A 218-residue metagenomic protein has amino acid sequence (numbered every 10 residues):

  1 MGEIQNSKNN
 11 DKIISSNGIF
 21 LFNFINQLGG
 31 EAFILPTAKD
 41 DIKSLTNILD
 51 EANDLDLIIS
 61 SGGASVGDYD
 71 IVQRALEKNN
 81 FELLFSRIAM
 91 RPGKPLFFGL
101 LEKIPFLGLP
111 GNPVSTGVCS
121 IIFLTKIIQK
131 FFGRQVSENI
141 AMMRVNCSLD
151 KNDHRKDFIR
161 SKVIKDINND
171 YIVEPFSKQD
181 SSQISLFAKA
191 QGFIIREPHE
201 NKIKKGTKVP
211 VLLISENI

Functional and structural regions predicted by a protein language model:
M1-S60: Phosphate-binding glycine-rich loops and their immediate beta-loop-alpha structural context
I4-N6, Y69-I71, V118, G206: Short glycine-/acidic-enriched loop or helix-start segments at secondary-structure transitions that form or flank
S7-N10, I48, V72-L76, I122-F123: Short, glycine/charged-enriched secondary-structure capping and boundary segments
N10-G18, I42-L45, S65, Y69 (+6 more regions): Generic structural signal for well-ordered, non-membrane alpha-helical segments in soluble metabolic enzymes
T37-D40, G63-A64, I88-P95: Short, ordered loop/turn segments at secondary-structure junctions
L57-V72: Glycine-rich beta-strand-to-loop/alpha-helix junction loops that act as flexible
A75-I218: Flexible glycine/proline-rich
